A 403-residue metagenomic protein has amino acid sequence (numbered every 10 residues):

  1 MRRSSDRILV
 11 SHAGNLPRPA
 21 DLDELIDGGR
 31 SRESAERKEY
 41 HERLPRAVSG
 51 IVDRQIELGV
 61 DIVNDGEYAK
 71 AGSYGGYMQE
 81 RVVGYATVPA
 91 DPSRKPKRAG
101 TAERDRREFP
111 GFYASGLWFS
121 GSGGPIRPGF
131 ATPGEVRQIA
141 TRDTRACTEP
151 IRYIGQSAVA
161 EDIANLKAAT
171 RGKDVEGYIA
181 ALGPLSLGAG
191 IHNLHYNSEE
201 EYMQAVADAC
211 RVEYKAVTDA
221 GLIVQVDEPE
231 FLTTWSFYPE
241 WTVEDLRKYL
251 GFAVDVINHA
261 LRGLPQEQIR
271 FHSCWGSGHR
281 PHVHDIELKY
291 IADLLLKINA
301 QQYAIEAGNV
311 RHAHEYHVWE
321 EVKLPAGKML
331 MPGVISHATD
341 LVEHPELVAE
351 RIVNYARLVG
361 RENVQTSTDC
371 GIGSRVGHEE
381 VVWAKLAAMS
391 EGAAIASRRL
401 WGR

Functional and structural regions predicted by a protein language model:
M1-R403: Domain-level signal for soluble alpha/beta catalytic cores
